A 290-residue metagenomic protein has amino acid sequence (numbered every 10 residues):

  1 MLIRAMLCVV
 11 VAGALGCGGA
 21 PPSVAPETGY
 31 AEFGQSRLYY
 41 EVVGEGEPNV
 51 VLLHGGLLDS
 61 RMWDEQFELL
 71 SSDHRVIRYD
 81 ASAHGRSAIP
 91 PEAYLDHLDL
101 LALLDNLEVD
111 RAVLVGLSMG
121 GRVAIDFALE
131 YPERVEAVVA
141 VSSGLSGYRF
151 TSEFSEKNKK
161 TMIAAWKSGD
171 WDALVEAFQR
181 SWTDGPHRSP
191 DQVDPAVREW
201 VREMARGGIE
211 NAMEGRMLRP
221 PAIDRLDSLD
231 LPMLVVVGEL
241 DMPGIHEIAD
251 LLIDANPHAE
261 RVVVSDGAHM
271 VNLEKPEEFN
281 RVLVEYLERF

Functional and structural regions predicted by a protein language model:
L2-V50, D73-H74, E288-F290: Alpha/beta-hydrolase fold catalytic core
G34-R86: Conserved HGGG/HGGXW glycine-rich cap/lid loop of the alpha/beta-hydrolase fold
I77-V115, M119, R281: Active-site loop/oxyanion-hole signature of alpha/beta-hydrolase fold enzymes
D126-E130, E136-K167: Flexible "cap/lid" loop of the alpha/beta hydrolase fold
E153-F154, S168-P220, R225: Conserved alpha/beta-hydrolase catalytic His-Asp/Glu region
L229, V235-V237: Short beta-strand/loop motif that positions the catalytic acidic residue of the alpha/beta-hydrolase fold
M242-I248: Conserved alpha/beta-hydrolase "acid-adjacent" motif
H258-F290: Catalytic active-site module of serine/aspartate enzymes centered on a nucleophile-bearing elbow/loop
